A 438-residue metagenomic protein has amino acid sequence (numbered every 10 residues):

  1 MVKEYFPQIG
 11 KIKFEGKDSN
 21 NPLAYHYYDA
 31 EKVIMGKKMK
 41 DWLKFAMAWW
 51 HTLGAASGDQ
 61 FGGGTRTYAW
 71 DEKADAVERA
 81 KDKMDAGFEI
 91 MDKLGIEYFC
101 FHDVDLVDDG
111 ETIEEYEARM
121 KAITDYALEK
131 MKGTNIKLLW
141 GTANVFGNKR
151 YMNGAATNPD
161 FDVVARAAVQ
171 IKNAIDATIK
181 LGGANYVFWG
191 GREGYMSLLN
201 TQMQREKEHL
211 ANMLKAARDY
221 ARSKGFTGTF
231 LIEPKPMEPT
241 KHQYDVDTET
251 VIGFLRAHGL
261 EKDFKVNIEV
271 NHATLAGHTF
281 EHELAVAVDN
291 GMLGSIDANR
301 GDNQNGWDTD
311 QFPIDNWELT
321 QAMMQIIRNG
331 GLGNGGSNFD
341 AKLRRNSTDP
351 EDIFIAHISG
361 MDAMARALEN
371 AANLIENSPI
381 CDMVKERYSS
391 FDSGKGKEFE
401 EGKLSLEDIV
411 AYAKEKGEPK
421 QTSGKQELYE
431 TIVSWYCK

Functional and structural regions predicted by a protein language model:
M1-Y27, M35-K37: N-terminal accessory beta-strand-rich subdomains and adjacent acidic, glycine-rich linkers that precede catalytic cores
E31-I34, D82-E89, Y98, D108-K265 (+5 more regions): Active-site acidic/histidine proton-transfer and metal-coordination neighborhood in alpha/beta enzyme cores
K38-F45, D75-D105: Catalytic domains of carbohydrate-active enzymes, especially glycoside hydrolases
D41-K73, T142-N158, G190-S197: N-terminal small/glycine-rich loop or linker at the start of catalytic domains across soluble metabolic enzymes
W50-T52, V104-L106, A143-F146, G191-E193 (+4 more regions): Active-site beta-loop-alpha junctions enriched in small/polar residues
S57-K81, T201-K207, K241-I252, T274-M361: Gly/Pro-rich active-site loop or hairpin
D92, I179, V288-D289: Non-catalytic positions within long, well-ordered alpha-helices that form the structural scaffold/packing of enzyme
T309-E427, T431-K438: Flexible, acidic glycine-rich loops studded with aromatic residues
